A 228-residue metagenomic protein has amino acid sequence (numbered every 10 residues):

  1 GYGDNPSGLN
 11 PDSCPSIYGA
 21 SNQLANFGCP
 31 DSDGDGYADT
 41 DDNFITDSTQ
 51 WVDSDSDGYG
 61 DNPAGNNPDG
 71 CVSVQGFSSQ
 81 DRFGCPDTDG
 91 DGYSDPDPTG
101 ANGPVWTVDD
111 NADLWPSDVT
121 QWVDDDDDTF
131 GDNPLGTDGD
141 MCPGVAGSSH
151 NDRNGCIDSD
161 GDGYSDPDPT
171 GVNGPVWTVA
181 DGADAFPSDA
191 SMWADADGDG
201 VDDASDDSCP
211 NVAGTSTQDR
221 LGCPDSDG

Functional and structural regions predicted by a protein language model:
G1-G228: Extracellular calcium-associated, cysteine-rich motifs in secreted modular proteins
